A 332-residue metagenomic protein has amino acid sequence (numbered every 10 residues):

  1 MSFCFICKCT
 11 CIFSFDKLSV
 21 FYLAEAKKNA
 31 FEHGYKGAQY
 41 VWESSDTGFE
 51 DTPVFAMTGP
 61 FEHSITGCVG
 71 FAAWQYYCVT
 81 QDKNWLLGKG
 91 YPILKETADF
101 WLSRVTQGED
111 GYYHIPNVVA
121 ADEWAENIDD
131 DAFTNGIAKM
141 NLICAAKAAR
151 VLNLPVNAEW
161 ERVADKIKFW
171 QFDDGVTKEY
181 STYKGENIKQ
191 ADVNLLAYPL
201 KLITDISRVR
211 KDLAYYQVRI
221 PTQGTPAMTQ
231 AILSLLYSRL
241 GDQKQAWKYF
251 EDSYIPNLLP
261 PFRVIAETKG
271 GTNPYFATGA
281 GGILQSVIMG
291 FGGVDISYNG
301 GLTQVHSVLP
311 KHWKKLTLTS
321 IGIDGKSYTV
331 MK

Functional and structural regions predicted by a protein language model:
M1-E25, E62, T66-F71, Q75-V79 (+5 more regions): Active-site core of glycosidic bond-cleaving carbohydrate-active enzymes
F5-C9, L94-W101: Alpha-helical transition-metal enzyme core signature, strongest for iron centers
S14, D82-L86, Q107, T225 (+1 more regions): Short, surface-exposed helix-loop/turn micro-motifs enriched in polar/charged residues
F15-V20, F31-H33, L86-K95, Y113-V118 (+2 more regions): Beta-strand segments within the central parallel beta-sheet cores of soluble alpha/beta enzyme folds
S19-G48: Active-site cradle of extracellular carbohydrate-active enzymes
K27-Y35, V105-Y112, L154, T204-D205 (+1 more regions): Proline-centered turn/helix-capping motifs that create local helix->coil transitions or kinks
A38-L87, E96-E161: The feature captures the catalytic groove of carbohydrate-active enzymes
K244-K332: Non-catalytic C-terminal accessory modules of carbohydrate-active enzymes
